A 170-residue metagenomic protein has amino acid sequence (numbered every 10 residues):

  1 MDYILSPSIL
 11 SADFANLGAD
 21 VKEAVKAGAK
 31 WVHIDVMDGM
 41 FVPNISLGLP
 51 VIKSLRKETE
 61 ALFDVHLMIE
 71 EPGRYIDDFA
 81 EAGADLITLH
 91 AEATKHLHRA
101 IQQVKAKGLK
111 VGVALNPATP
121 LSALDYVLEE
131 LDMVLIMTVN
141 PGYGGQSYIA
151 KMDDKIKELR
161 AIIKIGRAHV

Functional and structural regions predicted by a protein language model:
M1-T88, T94-H96, Q103-A106, V111 (+3 more regions): Conserved N-terminal beta1-alpha1 strand-loop-helix module at the mouth
I101-Q103, T119: Predominantly soluble domains enriched in secretory-pathway, periplasmic, or organellar proteins
A114-A118: Short gly/ser/thr-rich secondary-structure transition/capping motifs
L121-S122, Y143-G145: Short acidic/glycine-rich loop or secondary-structure boundary segments that cap or lie
V139-P141: Short glycine-rich anion-binding loops that position phosphate/pyrophosphate groups of nucleotides and phosphorylated
A168-V170: Conserved small/polar residues in nucleotide/adenosyl-binding loops
